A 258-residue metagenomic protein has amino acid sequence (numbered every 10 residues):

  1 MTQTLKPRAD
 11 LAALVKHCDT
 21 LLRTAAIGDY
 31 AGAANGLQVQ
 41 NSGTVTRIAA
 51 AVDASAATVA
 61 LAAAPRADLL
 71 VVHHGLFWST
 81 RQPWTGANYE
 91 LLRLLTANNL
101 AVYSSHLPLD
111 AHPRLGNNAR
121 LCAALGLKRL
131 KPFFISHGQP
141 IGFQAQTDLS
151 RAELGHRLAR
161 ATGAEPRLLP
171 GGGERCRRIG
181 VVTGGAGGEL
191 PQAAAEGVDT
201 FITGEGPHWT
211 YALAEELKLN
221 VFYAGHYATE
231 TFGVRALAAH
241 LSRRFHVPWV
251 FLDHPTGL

Functional and structural regions predicted by a protein language model:
M1-L258: Hydrophobic structural segments
